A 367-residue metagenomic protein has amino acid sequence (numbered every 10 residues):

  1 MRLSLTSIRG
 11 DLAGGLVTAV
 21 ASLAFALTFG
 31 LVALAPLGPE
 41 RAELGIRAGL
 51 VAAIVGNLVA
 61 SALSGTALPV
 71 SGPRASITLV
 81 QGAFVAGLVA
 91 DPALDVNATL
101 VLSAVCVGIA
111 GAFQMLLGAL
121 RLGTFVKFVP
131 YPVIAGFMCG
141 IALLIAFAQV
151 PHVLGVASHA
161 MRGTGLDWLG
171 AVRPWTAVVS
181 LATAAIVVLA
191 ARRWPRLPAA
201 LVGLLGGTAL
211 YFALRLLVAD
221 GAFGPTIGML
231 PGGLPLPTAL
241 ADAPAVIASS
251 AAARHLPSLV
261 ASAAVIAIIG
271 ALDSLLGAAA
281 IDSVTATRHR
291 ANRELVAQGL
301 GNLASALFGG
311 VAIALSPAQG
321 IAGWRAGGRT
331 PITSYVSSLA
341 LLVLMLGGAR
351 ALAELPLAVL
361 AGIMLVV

Functional and structural regions predicted by a protein language model:
M1-V367: Transmembrane helical cores of multi-pass ion-transport proteins
